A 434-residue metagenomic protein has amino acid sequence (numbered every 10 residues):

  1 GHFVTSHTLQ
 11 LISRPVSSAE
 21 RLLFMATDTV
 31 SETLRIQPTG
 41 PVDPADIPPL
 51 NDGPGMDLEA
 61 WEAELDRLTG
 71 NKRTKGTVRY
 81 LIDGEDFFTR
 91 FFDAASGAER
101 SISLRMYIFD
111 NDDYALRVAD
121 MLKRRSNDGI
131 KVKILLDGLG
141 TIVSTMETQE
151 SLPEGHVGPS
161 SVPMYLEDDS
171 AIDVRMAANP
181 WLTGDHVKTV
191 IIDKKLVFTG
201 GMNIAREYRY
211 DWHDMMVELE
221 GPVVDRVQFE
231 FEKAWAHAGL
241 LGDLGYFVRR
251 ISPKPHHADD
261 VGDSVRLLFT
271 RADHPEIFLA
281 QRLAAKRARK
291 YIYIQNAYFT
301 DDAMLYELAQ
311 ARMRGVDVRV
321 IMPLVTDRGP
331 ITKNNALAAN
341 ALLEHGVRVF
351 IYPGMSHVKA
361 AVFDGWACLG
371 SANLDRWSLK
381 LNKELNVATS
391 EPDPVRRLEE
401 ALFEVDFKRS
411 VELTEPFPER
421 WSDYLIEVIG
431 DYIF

Functional and structural regions predicted by a protein language model:
G1-F434: Charged, low-complexity intrinsically disordered terminal segments
